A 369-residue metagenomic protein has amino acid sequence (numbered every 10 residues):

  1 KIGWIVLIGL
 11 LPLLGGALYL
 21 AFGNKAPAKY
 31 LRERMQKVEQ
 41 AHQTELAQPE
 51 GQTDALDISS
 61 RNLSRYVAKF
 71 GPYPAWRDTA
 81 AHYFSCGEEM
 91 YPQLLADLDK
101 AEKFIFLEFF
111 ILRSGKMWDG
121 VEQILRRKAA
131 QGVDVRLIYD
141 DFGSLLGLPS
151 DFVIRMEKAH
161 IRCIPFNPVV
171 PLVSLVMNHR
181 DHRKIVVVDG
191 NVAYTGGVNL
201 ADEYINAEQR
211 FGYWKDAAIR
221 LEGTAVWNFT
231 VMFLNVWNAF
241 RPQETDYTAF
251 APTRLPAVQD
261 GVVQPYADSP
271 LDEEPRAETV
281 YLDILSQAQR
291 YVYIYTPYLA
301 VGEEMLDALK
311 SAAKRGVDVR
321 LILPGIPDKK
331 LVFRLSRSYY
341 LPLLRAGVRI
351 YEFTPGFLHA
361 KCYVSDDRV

Functional and structural regions predicted by a protein language model:
K1-T279, D283, Q287, S311 (+4 more regions): N-terminal localization/anchoring segments of enzymes in phospholipid and broader phosphate metabolism
V198, P297-Y298: Active-site metal-binding loops of divalent metal-dependent hydrolases
D268, I294-T296, F353: Thr-Gly-centered strand-to-loop micro-motif
A288, Y298-R320, P324-L331: Helical hairpin unit composed of two closely spaced alpha helices linked by a short loop
Y291: Phosphate-/nucleic-acid-contacting segments
R315, V319-C362: A beta-strand-loop signature enriched in Asp, Gly, Thr, and Trp that corresponds to the sialidase/neuraminidase Asp-box
